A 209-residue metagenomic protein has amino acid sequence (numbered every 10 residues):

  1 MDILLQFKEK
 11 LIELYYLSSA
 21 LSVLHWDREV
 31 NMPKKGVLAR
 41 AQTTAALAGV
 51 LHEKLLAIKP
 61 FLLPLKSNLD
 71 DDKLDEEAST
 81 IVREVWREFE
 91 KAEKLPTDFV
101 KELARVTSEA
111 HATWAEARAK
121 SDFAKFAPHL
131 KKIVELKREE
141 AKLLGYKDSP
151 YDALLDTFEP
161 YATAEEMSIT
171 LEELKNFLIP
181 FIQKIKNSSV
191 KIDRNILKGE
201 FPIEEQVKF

Functional and structural regions predicted by a protein language model:
M1-L130: N-terminal helix-rich structural modules
V106-F209: Contiguous, non-catalytic segments that form substrate-binding/exosite surfaces or channel walls
